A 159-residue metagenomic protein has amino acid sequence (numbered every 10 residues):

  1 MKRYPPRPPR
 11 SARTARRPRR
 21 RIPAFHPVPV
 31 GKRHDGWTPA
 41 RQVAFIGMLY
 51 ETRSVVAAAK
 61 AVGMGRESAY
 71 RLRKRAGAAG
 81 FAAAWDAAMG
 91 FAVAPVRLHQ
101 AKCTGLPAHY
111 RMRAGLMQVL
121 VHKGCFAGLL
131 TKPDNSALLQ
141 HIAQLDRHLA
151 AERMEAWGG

Functional and structural regions predicted by a protein language model:
M1-E152, A156: N-terminal, charge-rich alpha-helical recognition modules
